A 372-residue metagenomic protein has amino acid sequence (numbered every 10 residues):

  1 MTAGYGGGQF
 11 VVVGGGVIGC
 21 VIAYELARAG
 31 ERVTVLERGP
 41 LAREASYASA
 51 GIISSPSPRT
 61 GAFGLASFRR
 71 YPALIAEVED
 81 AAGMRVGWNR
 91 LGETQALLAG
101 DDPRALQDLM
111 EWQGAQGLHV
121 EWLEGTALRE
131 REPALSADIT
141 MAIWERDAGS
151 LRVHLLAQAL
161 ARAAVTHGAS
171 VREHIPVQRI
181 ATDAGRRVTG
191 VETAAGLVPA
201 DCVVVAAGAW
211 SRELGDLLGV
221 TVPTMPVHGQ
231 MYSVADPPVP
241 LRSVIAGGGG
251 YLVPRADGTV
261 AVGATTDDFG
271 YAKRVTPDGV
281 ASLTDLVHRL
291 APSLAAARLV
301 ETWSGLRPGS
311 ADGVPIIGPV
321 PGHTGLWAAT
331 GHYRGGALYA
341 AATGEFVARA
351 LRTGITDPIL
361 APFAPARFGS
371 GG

Functional and structural regions predicted by a protein language model:
A3-I18, T34: Beta1/beta-strand and adjacent pyrophosphate-binding region of the FAD-binding site in flavoprotein oxidoreductases
V11-V13, L36, V191, V198-W210 (+1 more regions): Short hydrophobic core segments
V21-R28, G51-I53, M84-N89, R187 (+3 more regions): Active-site substrate-recognition segment that forms the wall of the catalytic cavity or substrate channel
A27-Y47: Glycine-rich FAD pyrophosphate-binding loop
A50-R131, L286-H288: Dinucleotide-binding Rossmann-like beta1-alpha1 core, especially the glycine-rich loop that anchors the ADP
A62-L65, A96-A105, I143-R162, R274-D278: Short beta-strand to alpha-helix junction loop
I143-C202: Helical element adjacent to the flavin cofactor pocket in flavoenzyme catalytic cores
A291-G372: C-terminal catalytic lobe of FAD-dependent flavoproteins
